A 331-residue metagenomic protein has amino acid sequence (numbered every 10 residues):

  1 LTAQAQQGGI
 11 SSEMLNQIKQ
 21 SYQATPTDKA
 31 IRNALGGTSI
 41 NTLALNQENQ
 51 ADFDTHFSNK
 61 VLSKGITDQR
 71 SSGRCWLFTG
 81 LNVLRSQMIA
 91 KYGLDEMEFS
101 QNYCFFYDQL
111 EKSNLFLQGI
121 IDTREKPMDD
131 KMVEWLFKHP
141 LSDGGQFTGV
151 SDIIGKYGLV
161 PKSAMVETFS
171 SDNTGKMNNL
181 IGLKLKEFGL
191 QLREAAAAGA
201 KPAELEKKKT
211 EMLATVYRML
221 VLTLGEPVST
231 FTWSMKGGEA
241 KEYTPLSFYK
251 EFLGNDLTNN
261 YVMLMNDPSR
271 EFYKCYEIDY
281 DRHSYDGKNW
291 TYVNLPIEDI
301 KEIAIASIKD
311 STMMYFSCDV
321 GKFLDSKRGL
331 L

Functional and structural regions predicted by a protein language model:
L1-T2: Bacterial N-terminal signal peptides
A5-Q69, L77-L331: Structured alpha-helical subdomains that flank or immediately precede key functional sites
